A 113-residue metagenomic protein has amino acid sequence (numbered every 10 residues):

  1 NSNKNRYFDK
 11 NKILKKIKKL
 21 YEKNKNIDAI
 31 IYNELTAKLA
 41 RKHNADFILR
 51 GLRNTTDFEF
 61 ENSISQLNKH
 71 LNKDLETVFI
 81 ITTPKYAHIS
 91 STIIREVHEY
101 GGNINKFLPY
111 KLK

Functional and structural regions predicted by a protein language model:
N1-K113: Nucleotidyltransferase catalytic core that binds NTPs
